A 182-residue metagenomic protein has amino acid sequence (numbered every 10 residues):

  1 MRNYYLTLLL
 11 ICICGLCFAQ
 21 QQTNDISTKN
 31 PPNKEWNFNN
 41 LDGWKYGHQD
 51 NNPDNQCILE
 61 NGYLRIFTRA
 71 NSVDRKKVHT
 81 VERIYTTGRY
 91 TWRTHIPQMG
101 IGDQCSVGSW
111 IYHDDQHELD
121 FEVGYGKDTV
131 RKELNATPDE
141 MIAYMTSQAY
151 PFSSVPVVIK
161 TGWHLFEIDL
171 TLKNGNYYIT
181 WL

Functional and structural regions predicted by a protein language model:
M1-Q21: Bacterial Sec-dependent N-terminal signal peptides
Q20-Y46: Extracellular carbohydrate-recognition regions
N39-Y63: Extracellular glycan-recognition surfaces and repeat-rich motifs
C57, G62-R65, D128-V130, Y177-I179: Hydrophobic residues embedded in beta-strands of well-ordered beta-sheets
I66-D139: Secretory/extracellular carbohydrate-interaction modules and structurally similar beta-sandwich "look-alikes"
T87, T161-W163, N176: Extracellular Ig-like/FN3 beta-sandwich strand-entry sites
W92, G162-T171, I179-W181: Short tryptophan-centered beta-strand motifs in secreted/extracellular beta-sheet-rich domains of glycan-recognition
I142-L165, D169: Short, aromatic/His-centered strand-loop micro-motif at the edge of beta-sheets
